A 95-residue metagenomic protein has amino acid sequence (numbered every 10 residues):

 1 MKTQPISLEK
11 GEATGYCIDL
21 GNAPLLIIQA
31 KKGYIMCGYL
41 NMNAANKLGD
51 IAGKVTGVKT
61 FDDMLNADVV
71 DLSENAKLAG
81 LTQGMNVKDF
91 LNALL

Functional and structural regions predicted by a protein language model:
M1-L95: Residues that scaffold, gate, or flank divalent-cation-dependent active/transport sites
